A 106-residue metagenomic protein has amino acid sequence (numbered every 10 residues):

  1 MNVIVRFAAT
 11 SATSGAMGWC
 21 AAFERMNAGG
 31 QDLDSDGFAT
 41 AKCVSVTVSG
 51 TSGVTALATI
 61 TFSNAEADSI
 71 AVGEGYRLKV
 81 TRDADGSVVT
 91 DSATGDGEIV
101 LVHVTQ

Functional and structural regions predicted by a protein language model:
M1-A9, M17, V102: A short beta-strand element within beta-rich, extracytoplasmic domains of secreted/secretory-pathway proteins
F7-A9, R25, R82, Q106: Short beta-strand segments enriched in hydrophobic/aromatic residues within well-folded beta-rich domains
A8-M17, N27-G29, G86-V88: Extended, low-complexity, turn-rich repeat/linker tracts enriched in Gly/Pro/Ser/Thr and Asp/Glu that occur
T13-C20, T94-I99: Short coil-to-beta strand junction motifs in C2/discoidin
M17-D32, V102-V104: Extended low-complexity, serine/threonine- and proline-enriched intrinsically disordered segments
Q31-D68: Extracellular carbohydrate recognition and processing domains and analogous Trp-centered ligand-binding platforms
L57-V88: Cysteine-clustered segments with highest specificity for TGF-beta superfamily mature ligands
T81-Q106: Proprotein-processing/basic-patch segments
